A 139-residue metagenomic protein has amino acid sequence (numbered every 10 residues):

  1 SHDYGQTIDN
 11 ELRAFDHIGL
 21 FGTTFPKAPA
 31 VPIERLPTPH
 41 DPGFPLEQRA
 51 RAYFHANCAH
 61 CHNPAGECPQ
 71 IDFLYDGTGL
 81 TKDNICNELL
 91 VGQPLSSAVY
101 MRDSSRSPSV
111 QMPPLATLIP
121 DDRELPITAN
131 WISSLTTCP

Functional and structural regions predicted by a protein language model:
H2-R51, H60-A65, P69-P139: Electron-transfer interface patches adjacent to heme c in soluble/periplasmic c-type cytochromes and di-/multiheme
Y53-H55: Short sequence/structural segments immediately N-terminal
